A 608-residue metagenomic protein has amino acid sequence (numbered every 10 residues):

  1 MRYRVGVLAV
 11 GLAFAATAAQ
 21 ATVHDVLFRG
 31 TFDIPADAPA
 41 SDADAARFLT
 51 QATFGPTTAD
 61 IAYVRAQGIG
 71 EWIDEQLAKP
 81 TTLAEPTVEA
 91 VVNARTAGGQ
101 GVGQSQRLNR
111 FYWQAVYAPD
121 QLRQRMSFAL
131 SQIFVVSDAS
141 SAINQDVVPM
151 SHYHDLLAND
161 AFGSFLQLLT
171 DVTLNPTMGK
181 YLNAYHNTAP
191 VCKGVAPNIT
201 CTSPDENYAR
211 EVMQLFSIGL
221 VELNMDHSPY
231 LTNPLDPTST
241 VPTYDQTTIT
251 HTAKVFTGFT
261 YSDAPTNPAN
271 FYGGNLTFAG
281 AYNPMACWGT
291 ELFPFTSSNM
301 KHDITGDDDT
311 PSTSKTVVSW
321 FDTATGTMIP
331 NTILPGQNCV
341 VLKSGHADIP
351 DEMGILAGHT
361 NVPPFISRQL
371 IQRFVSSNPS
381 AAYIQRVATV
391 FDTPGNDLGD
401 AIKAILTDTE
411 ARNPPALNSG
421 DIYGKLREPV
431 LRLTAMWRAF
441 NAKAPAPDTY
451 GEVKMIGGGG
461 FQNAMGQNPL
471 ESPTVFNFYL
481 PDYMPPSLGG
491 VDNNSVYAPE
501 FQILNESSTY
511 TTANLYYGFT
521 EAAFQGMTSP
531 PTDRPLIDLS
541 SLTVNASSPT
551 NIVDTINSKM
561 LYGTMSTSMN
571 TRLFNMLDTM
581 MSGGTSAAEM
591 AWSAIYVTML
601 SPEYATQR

Functional and structural regions predicted by a protein language model:
M1-V7: Bacterial N-terminal signal peptides that target proteins for export
V7-A16: Bacterial N-terminal signal peptides
A18-A21: Boundary at the C-terminal end of the N-terminal hydrophobic targeting segment
V23-I34: Ser/Thr-rich, Pro/Gly/Ala-heavy low-complexity intrinsically disordered linkers and tails of secreted extracellular
A36-T82: N-terminal mature-domain "stem" immediately C-terminal to a signal peptide or N-terminal signal-anchor/transmembrane
A46, T50-T53, F134, H359-P394 (+1 more regions): Flexible, low-complexity segments enriched for small/polar residues
R65, L77, E89-R95, R107-Y112 (+2 more regions): Active-site substrate-binding loop specific to GH73 endo-beta-N-acetylglucosaminidase modules in bacterial autolysins
Q106-R107, Y117-R125: Amphipathic interfacial helices
